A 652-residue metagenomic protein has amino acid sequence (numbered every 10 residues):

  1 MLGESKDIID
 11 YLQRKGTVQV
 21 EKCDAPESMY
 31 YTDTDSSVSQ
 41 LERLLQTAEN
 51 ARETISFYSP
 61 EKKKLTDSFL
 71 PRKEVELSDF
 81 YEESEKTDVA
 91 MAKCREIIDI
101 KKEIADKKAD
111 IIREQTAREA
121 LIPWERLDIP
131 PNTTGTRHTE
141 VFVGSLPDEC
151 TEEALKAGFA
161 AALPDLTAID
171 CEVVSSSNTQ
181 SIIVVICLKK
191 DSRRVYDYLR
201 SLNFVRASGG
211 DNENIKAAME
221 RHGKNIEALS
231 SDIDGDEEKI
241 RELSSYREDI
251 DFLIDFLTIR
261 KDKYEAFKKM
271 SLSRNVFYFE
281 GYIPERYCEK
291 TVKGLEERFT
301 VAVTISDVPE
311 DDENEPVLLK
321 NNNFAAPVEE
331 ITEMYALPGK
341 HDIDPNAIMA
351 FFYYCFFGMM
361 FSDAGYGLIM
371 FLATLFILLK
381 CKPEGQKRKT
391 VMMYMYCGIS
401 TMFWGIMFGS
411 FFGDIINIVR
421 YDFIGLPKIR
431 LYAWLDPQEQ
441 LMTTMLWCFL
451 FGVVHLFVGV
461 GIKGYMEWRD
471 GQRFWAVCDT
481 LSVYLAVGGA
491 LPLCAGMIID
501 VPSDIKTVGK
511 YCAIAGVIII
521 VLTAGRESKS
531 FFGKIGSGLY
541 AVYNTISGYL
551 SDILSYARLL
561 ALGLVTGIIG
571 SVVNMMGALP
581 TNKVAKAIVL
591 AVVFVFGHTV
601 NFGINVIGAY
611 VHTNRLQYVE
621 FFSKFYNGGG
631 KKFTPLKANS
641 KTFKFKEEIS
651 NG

Functional and structural regions predicted by a protein language model:
M1-M349, I377, E384-K387, V391: Long, charged N-terminal accessory/stalk domains
L2, K6-I9, Q13-K15, V20 (+2 more regions): Conserved, carboxylate-rich catalytic/transport cores that coordinate ions
